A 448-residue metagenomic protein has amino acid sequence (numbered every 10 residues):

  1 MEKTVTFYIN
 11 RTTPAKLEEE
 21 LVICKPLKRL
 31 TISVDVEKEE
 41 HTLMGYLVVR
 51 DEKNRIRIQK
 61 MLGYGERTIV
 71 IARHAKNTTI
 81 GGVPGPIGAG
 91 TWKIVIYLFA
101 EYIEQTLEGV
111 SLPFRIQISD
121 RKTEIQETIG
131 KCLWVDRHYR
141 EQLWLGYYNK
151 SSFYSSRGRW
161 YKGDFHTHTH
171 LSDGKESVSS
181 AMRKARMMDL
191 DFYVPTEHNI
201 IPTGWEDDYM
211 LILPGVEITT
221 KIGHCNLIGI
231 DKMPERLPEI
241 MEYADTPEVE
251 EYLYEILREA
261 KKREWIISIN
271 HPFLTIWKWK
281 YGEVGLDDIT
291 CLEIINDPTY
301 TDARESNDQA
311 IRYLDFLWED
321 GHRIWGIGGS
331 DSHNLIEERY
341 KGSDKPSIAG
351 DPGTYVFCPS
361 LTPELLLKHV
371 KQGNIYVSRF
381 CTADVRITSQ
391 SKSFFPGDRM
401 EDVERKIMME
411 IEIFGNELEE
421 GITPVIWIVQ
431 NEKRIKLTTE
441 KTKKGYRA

Functional and structural regions predicted by a protein language model:
E2-T12, D35-T78, I118, K122: Surface-exposed beta-strand/loop patches in noncatalytic accessory domains and peripheral targeting/linker segments
E18-L21, I71-A72, G81, L437 (+1 more regions): Exposed aromatic-hydrophobic patches
E19-K38, V83, W92-Y97, E104-Q105: Hydrophobic beta-strand segments within beta-rich accessory/binding domains
V36-L43, A100-E104, N416-E420: Extended, low-complexity, turn-rich repeat/linker tracts enriched in Gly/Pro/Ser/Thr and Asp/Glu that occur
G65-W92, F99-E101, A448: Beta-sandwich interaction modules
I87, V95-Y161: Non-catalytic propeptide/linker segments at domain boundaries
K122, V135, Q142-S156, I222-P234 (+1 more regions): Charged catalytic cores and adjacent phosphate/nucleic-acid-binding surfaces used for phosphate/nucleic-acid chemistry
G146-N270, T275-D288, I294-L314, L335: A metal-dependent hydrolase metal-coordination microenvironment
